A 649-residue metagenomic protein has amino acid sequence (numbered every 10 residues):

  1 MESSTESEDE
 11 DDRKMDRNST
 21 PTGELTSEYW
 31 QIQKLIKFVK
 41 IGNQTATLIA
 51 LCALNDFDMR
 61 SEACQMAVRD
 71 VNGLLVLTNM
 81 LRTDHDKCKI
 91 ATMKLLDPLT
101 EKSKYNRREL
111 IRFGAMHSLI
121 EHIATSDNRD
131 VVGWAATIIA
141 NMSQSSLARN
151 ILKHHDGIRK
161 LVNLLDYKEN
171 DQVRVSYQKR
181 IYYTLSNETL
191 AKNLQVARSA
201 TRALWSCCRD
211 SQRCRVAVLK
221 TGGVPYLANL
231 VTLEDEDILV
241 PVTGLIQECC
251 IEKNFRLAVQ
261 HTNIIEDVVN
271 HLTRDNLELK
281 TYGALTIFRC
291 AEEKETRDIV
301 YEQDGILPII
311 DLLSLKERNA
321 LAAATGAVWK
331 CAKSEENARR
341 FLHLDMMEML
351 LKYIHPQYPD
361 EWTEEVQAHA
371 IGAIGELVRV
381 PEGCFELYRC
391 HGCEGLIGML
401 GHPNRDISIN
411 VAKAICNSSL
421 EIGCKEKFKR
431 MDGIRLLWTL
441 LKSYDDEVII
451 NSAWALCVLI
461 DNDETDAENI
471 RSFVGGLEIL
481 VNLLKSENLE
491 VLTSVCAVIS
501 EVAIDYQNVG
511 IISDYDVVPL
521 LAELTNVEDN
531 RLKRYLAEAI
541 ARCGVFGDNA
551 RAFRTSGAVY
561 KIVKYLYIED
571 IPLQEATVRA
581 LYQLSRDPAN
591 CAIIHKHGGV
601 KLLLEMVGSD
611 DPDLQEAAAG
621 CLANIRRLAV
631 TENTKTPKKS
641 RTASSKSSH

Functional and structural regions predicted by a protein language model:
M1-R60, C64, T634, K638-R641 (+1 more regions): N-terminal "cap/leader" segments of large eukaryotic alpha-helical scaffolds
S19-E24, Q65-M66, D70, R107-R108 (+14 more regions): HEAT/armadillo-like alpha-solenoid scaffolds in large eukaryotic assembly and transport factors
K34-I36, V76-T78, S118-E121, K160-L165 (+12 more regions): Buried hydrophobic core positions in alpha-solenoid tandem helical repeats
G42-D56, D84-T100, R112-F113, T125-Q144 (+21 more regions): Alpha-helical solenoid repeats of the armadillo/HEAT superfamily in eukaryotic scaffolding/adaptor proteins
M59-E62, L75-V76, D97, E101-N106 (+2 more regions): Leucine-rich repeat
E62, K104, S146, Q212 (+6 more regions): Leucine-rich repeat
L75-N79, H85-P98, L119-I120, L161: Eukaryotic helix-linker segments that join adjacent hydrophobic helices
